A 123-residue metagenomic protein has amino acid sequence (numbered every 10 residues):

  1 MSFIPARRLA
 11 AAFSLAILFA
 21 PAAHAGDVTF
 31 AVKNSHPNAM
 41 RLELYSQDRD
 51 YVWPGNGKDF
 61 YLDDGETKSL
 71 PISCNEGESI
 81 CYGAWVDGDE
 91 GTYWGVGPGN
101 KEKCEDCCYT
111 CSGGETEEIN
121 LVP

Functional and structural regions predicted by a protein language model:
M1-S2, L18, L62: A general, composition-driven signal for non-globular sequence regions
S2-A11: Bacterial N-terminal signal peptides that target proteins for export
A10-A20: Bacterial N-terminal signal peptides
A23-N75, G83-P123: Intrinsically disordered, low-complexity segments enriched in small/polar residues
S79: Short, structured active-site "lid" loops
